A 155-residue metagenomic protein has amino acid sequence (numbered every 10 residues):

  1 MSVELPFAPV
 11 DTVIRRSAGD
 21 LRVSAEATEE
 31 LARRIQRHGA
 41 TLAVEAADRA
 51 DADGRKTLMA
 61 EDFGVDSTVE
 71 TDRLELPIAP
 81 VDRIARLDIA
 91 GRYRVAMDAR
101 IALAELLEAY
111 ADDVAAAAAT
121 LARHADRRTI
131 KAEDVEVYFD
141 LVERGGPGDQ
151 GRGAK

Functional and structural regions predicted by a protein language model:
M1-K155: Intrinsically disordered, low-complexity terminal regions
